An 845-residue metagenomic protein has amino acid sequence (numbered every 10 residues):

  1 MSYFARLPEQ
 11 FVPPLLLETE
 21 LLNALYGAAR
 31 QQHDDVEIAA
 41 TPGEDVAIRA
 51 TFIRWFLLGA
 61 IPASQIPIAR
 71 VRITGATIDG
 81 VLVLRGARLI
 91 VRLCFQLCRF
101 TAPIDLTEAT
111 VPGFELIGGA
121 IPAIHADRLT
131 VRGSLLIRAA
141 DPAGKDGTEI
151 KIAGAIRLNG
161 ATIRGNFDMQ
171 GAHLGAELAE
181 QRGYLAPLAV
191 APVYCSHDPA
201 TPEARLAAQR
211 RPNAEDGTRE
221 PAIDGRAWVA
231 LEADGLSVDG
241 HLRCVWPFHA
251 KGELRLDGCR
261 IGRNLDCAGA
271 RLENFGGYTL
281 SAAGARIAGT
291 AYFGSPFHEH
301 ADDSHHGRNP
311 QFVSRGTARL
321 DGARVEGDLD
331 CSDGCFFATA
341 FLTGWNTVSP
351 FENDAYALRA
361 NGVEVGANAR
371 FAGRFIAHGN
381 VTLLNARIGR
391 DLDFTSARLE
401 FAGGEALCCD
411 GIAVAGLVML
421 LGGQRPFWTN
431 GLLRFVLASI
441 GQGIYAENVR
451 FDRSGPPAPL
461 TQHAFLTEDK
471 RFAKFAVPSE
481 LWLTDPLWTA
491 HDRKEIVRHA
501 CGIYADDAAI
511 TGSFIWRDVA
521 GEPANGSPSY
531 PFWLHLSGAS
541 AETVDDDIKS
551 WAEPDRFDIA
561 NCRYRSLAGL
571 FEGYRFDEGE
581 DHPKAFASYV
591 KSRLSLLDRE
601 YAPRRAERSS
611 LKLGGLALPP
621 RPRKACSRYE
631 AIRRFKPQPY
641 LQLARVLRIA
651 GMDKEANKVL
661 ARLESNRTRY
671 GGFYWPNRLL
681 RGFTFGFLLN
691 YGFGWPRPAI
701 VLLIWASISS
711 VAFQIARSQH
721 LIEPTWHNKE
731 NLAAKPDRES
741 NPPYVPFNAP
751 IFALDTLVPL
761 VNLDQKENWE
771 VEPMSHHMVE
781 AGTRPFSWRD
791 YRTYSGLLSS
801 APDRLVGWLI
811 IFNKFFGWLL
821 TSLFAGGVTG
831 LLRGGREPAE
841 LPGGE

Functional and structural regions predicted by a protein language model:
M1-R681: N-terminal leader/targeting and pre-domain segments
P637, L702, A706, Y744 (+5 more regions): Conserved structured core elements
I649, S665, R717-S718, G834: Short, well-ordered loop/turn and helix-capping segments at boundaries between secondary-structure elements and domains
A656, A712, V828: Hydrophobic, well-ordered secondary-structure elements that form the walls of internal hydrophobic environments
F673-G686, F786-L798: Membrane-proximal N-terminal segments immediately preceding the first transmembrane helix
N677-E770: Core alpha-helical transmembrane segments of integral membrane proteins
L732-P743, W808, F812, E840-G844: Membrane-interface segments at loop-to-transmembrane junctions
D764-P842: Pore domain of cation channels
